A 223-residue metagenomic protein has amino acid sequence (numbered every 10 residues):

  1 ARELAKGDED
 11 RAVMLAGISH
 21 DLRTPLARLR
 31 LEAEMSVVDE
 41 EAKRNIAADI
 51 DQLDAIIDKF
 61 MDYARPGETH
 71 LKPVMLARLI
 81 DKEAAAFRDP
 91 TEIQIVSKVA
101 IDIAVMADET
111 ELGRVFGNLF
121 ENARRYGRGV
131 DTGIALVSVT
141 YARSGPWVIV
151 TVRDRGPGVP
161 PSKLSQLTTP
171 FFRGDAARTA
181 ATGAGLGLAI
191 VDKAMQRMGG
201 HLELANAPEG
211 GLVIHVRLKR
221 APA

Functional and structural regions predicted by a protein language model:
P66-T69, A104-A107: Conserved micro-motifs of the catalytic ATP-binding
Q94-A104, E209: Conserved catalytic submotifs in the C-terminal HATPase_c
A123-G127: Short helix-loop "hinge" at the ATP-lid/N-box region of the Bergerat-fold HATPase_c
V137, A142-V150: Short beta-strand-loop-beta element adjacent to the nucleotide/active-site pocket used for signaling
D154: Acidic ATP/Mg2+-coordinating residue in the GHKL
V159-F171: Short conserved segment of the HATPase_c
G199-G200: Conserved glycine-rich
